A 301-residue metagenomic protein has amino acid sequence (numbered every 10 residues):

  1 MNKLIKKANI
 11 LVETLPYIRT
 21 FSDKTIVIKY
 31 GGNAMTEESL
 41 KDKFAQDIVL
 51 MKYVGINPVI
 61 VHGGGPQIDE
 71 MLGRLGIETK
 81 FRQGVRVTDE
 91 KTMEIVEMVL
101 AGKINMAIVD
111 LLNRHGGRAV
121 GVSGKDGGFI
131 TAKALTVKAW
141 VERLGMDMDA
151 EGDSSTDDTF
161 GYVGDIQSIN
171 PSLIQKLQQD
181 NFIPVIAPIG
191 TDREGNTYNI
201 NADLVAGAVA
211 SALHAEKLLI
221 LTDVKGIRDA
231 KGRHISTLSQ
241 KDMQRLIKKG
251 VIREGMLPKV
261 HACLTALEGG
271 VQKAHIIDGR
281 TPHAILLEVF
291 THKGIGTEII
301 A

Functional and structural regions predicted by a protein language model:
M1-R280, L287, T291-K293, I300-A301: Nucleotide/pyrophosphate-binding catalytic subdomain
